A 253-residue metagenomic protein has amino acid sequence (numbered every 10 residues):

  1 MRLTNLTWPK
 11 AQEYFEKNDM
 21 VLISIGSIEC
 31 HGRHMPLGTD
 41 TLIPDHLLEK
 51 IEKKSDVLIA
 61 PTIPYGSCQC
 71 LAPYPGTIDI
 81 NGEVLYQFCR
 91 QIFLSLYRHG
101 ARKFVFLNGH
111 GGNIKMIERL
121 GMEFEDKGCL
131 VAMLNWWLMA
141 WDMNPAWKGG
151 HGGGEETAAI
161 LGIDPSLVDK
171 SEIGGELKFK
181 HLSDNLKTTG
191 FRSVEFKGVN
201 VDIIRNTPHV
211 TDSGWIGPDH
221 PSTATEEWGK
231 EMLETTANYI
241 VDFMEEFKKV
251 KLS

Functional and structural regions predicted by a protein language model:
M1-E83, Q87-K103, G111-S253: Extended, histidine- and acidic-residue-enriched regions that form the cofactor-binding/catalytic faces
